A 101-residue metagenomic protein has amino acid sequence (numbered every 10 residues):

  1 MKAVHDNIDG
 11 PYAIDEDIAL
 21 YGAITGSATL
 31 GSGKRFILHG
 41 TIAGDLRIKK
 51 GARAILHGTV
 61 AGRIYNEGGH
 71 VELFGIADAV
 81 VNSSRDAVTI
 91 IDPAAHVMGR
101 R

Functional and structural regions predicted by a protein language model:
M1-R101: Extended beta-solenoid/beta-helix repeat architectures
